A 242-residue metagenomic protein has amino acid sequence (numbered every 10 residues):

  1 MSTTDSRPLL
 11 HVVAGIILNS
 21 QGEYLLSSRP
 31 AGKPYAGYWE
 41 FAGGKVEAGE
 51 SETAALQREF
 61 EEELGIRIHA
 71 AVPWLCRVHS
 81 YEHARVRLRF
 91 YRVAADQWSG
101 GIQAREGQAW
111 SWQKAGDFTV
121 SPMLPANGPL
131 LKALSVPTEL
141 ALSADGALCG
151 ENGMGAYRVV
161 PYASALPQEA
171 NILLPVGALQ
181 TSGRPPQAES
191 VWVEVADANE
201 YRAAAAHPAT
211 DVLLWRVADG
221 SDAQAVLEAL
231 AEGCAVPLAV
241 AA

Functional and structural regions predicted by a protein language model:
M1-D5, R77, W98-S99, F118: Short, P/G- and charge-enriched loop/turn segments at secondary-structure junctions
S2-Y24, K45, C76: Conserved N-terminal beta-strand and adjoining loop/helix that marks the start of the Nudix/MutT-like hydrolase domain
I16, L26, L88-R92, W112: Conserved hydrophobic/aromatic beta-strand scaffold that supports enzyme active sites
P34-Y38: A conserved beta-turn-beta hairpin within the catalytic core of GNAT-like acetyltransferases that forms part
F41-P73, K114: The catalytic Nudix box helix
R77-G101: Active-site-adjacent beta-strand/loop module that shapes the phosphate/pyrophosphate-binding cleft
G100-V159, Q224, E232-A235, A239: Nudix hydrolase/Nudix homology domain
L142-D145, G153-S221, V236-A242: Catalytic beta/alpha-barrel core
